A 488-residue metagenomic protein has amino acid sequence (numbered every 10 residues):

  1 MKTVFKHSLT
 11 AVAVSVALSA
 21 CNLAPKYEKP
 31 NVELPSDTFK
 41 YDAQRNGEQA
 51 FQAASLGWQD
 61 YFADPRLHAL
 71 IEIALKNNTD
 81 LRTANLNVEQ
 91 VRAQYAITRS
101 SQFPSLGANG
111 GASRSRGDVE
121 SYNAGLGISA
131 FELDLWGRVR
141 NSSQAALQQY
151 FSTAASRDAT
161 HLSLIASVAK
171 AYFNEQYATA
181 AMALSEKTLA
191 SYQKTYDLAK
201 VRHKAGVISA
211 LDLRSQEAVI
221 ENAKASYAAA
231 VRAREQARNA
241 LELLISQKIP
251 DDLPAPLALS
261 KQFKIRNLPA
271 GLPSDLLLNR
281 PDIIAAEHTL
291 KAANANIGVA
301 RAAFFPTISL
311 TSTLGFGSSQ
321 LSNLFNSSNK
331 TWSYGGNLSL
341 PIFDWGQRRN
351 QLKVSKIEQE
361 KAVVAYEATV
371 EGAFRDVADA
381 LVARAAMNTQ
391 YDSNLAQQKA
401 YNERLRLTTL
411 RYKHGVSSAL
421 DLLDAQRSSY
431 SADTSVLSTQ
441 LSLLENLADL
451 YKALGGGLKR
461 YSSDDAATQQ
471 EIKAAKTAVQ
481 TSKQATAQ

Functional and structural regions predicted by a protein language model:
K2-A13, L18-K76, L147, V231-L278 (+3 more regions): Terminal intrinsically disordered/low-complexity segments used for targeting and assembly
A13, G125-G127, V299, N337: Outer-membrane beta-barrel architecture
N22, A155-L272, A383, M387 (+3 more regions): Periplasmic alpha-helical coiled-coil/stalk elements that build and connect Gram-negative outer-membrane
N22-A169, I308-S312, S333, I342-L352: Short flexible linkers and secondary-structure junctions
R82-T83, R99-S100, L133-H161, L211 (+7 more regions): Sec/SRP-type N-terminal targeting helices
S113-G117, A223, G315-L321: Sequence/structural signature of outer-membrane beta-barrel proteins
D118-E120, S328-K330, S431: Short sequence motifs at beta-strands and strand-loop junctions characteristic of Gram-negative outer-membrane
H203-V207, Y412-V416, A453-G457: A short glycine-centered flexible hinge/capping loop motif at secondary-structure junctions
